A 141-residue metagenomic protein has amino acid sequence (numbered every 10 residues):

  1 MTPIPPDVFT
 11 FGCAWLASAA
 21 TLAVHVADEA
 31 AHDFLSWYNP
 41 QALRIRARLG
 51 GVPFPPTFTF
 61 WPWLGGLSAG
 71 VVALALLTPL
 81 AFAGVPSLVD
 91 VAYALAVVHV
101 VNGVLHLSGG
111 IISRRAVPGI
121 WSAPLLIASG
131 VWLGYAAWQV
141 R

Functional and structural regions predicted by a protein language model:
M1-P6, G130-Q139: Hydrophobic alpha-helical transmembrane segments
P6-H32: N-terminal signal-anchor transmembrane alpha helix
G12-W15, S87-L95: Membrane-interfacial loop-to-transmembrane alpha-helix junctions, especially the N-terminal start
E29-P55: Cytosolic, membrane-interface loops and tails of multi-pass inner-membrane proteins
T59-L80, P124-V131: Core segments of transmembrane alpha-helices that mediate helix-helix packing or line hydrophobic substrate/ligand
V72-V89, G110: Juxtamembrane helix-break-helix junctions at the cytosolic face of small multi-pass alpha-helical membrane proteins
A83-P86, V101-W121, A137-R141: Membrane-helix boundary connector in multi-pass membrane proteins
D90-L107, P124-S129: Hydrophobic alpha-helical membrane segments
